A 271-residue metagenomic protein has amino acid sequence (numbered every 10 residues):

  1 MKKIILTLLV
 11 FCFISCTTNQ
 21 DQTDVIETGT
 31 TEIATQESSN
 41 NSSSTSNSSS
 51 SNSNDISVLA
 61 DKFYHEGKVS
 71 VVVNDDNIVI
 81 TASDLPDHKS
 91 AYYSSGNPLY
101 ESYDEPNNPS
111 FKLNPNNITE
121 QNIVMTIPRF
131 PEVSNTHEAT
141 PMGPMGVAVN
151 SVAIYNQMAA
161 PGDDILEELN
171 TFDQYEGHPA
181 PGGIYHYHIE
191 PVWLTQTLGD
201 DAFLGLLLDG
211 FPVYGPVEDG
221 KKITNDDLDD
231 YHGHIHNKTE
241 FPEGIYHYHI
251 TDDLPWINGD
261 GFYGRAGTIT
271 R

Functional and structural regions predicted by a protein language model:
K2-T7: Sec-dependent signal peptide recognition, specifically the positively charged N-region followed immediately by
C12-S15: C-terminal motif of bacterial Sec signal peptides marking the signal peptidase cleavage site
T17-N19: Bacterial signal peptide processing site
Q22-D163: Solvent-exposed N-terminal domain segments of exported/luminal and surface proteins
T23-E27, D229-R271: Long, compositionally biased interface segments
I118, D173-G183, Y231-G244: Short, low-complexity cationic-aromatic patches
I127, A148-V152, P181-L194, F241-P255: Extracellular/lumenal glycan-associated surfaces
D164-D173, P181-K222: Short helix-loop boundary/capping segments
